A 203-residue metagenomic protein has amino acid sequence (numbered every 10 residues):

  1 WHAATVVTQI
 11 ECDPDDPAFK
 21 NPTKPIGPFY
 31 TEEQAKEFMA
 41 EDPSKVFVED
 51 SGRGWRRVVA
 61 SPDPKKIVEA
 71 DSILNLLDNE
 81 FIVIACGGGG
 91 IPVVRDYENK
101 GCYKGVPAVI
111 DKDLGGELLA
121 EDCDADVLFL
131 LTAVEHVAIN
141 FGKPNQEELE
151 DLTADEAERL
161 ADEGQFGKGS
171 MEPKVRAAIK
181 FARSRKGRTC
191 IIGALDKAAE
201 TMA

Functional and structural regions predicted by a protein language model:
W1-A203: C-terminal catalytic "cap/lid" subdomain
